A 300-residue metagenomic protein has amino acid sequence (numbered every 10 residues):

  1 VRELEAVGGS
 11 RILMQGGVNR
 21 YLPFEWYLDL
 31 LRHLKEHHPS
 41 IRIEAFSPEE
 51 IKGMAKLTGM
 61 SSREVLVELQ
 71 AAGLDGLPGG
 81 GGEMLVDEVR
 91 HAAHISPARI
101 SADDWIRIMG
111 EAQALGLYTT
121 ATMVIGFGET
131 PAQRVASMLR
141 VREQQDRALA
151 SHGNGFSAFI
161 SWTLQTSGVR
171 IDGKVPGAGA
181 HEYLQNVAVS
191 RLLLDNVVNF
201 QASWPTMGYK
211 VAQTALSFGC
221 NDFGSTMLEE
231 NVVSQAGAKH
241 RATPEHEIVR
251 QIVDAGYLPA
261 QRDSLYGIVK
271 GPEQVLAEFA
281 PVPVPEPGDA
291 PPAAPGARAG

Functional and structural regions predicted by a protein language model:
V1-E143: Conserved Radical SAM active-site core
E5-A6, T58, M138-R142, D146-G300: Auxiliary Fe-S-binding modules of radical SAM enzymes
